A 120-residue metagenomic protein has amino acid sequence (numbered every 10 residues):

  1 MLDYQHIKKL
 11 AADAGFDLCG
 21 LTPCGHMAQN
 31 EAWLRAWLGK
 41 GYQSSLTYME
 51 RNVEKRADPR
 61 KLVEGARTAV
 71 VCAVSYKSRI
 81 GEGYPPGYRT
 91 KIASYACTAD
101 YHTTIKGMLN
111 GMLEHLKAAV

Functional and structural regions predicted by a protein language model:
M1-V120: Auxiliary alpha/beta "docking" domains used to position bulky ligands
